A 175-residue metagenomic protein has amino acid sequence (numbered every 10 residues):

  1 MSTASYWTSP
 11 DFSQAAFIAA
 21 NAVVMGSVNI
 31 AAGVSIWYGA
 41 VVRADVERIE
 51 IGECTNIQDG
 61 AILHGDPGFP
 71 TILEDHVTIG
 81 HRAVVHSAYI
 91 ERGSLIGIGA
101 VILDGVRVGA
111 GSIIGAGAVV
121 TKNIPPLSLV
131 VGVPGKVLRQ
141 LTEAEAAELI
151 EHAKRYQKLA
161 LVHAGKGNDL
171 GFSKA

Functional and structural regions predicted by a protein language model:
S2-D11, A19, P70-V84, I90 (+3 more regions): C-terminal segments of enzyme domains that contribute to small-molecule binding surfaces
T8-P10, E47-I49, F69, V106: A structural detector for short beta-strand units
Q14, A19-A20, M25-G26, A31-A32 (+16 more regions): Left-handed beta-helix
R48, N123, K136-Q140: Residue-level preference for alpha-helix termini and adjacent loops
